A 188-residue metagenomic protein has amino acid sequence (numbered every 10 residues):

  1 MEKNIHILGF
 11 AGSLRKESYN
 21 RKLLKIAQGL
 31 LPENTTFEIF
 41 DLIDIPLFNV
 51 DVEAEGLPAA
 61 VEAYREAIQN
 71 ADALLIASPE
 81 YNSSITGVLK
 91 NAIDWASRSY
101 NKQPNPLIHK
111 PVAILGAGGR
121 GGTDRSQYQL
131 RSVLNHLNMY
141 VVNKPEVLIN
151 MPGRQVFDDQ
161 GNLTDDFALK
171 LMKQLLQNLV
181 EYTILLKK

Functional and structural regions predicted by a protein language model:
M1-L8, Y140-K188: Glycine-rich phosphate/pyrophosphate-binding loop and the adjoining helix
E2-N34: N-terminal beta1-alpha1 ligand-phosphate binding loop
I7, N20, L24, V61 (+4 more regions): A general structural signal for well-ordered alpha-helical segments in protein cores
F10-A11, F40, L115: Short hydrophobic segments within beta-strands
L31-E38, Y140: A generic structural motif
L42-P58, R154-F157: N-terminal beta-loop-helix "entrance" segment that forms/cooperates in small-molecule cofactor or anionic ligand
G56-L137: Helix-loop-strand module that forms the ligand-binding subsite of alpha/beta enzymes
